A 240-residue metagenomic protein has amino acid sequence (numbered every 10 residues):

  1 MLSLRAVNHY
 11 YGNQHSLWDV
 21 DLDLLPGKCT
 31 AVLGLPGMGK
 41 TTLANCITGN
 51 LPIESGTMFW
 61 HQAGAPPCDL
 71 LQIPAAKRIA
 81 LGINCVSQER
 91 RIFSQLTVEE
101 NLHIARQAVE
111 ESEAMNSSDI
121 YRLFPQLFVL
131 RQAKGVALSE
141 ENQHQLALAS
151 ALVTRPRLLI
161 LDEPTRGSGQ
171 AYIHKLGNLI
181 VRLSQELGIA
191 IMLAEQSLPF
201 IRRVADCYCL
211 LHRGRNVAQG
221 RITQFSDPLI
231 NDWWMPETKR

Functional and structural regions predicted by a protein language model:
L2, L17-D19: Conserved structural motif at the start of ABC-family nucleotide-binding domains
L33-L35: The feature captures the beta-strand-to-loop junction immediately N-terminal to the Walker
T48: Helix-to-loop junction immediately C-terminal to a conserved catalytic motif
T57-I79: ABC ATPase NBD Q-loop/coupling interface
I83, Q126, V204, L210-R213 (+2 more regions): C-terminal boundary and immediately downstream tail of ABC-type ATPase nucleotide-binding domains
A151-L152: ABC ATPase C-loop
L159-E163: Catalytic Walker B motif of ABC-type/P-loop ATPase nucleotide-binding domains
E195-Q196: H-loop/switch region of ABC-family ATPase nucleotide-binding domains
